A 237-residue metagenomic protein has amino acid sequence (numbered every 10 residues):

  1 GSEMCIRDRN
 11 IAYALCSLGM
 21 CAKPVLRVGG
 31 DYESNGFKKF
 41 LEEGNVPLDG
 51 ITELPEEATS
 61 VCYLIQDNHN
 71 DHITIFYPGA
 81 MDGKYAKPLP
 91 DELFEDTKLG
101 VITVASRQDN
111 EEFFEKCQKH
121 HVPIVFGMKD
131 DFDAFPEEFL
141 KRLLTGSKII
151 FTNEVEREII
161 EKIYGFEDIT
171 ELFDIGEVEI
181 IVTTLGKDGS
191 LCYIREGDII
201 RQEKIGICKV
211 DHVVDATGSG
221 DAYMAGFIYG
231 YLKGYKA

Functional and structural regions predicted by a protein language model:
G1-V25, N35-G36, E43, V213: Glycine-rich phosphate/adenosyl-contacting loop at the front of the ribokinase-like
R27, T52-L54, L64-V104, Q108: Conserved phosphate-binding/catalytic loop of the ribokinase/pfkB sugar-kinase fold
F40-E56: A glycine-rich helix N-cap at a beta->alpha junction
E56, P78-M81, M128-F132, V155-E156 (+1 more regions): Short, acidic/turn-prone active-site loops that include or flank metal/cofactor- and phosphate-binding residues
L99-E171, E179, D188-S190, R195: Conserved beta-alpha-beta core of the PfkB/ribokinase-like small-molecule kinase fold
F166-A237: Conserved phosphate-binding/catalytic region of the ribokinase-like
